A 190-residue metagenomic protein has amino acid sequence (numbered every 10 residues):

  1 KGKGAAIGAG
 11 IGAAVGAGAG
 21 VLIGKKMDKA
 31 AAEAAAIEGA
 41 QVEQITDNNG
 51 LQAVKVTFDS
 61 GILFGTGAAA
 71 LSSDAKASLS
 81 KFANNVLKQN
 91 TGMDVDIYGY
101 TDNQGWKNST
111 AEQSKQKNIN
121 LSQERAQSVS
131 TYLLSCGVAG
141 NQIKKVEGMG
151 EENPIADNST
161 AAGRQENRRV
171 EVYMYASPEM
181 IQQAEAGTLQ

Functional and structural regions predicted by a protein language model:
K1-A35: Short, low-complexity, glycine-enriched hydrophobic/amphipathic alpha-helices that associate with lipid bilayers
A13, K29, E33, D74-K81 (+4 more regions): Extracytoplasmic/secreted proteins, especially bacterial periplasmic and envelope-associated proteins
V21-D28, G65-A77, E112, Q116-E124: Soluble non-cytosolic domains of exported or imported proteins
K26-K55: Amphipathic, membrane-active segments
E38, G50-V54, F58-S60, G67 (+3 more regions): Envelope-exposed proteins and targeting segments
I45-D47, T57-S60, Y98-T101, M149 (+1 more regions): Active-site-proximal beta-strand/loop segments in catalytic clefts of secreted hydrolases
L63-G105, S130, L134, V172 (+1 more regions): Periplasmic peptidoglycan-binding/anchoring modules of Gram-negative envelope and division proteins
T101-Q182: Periplasmic OmpA-like peptidoglycan-binding domain that tethers envelope proteins to the cell wall
